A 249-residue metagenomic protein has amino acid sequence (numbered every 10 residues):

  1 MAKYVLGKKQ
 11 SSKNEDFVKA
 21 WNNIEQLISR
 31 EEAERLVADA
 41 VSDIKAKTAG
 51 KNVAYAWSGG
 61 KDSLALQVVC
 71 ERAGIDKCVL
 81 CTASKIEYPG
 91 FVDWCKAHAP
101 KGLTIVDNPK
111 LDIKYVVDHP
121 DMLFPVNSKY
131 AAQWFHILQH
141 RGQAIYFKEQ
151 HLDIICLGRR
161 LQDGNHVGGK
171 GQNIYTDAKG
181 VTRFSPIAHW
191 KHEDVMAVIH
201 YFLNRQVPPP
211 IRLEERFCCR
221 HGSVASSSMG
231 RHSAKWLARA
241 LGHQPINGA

Functional and structural regions predicted by a protein language model:
A2-A249: Nucleotide-activated chemistry modules centered on ATP-dependent adenylation/adenylyltransferase
